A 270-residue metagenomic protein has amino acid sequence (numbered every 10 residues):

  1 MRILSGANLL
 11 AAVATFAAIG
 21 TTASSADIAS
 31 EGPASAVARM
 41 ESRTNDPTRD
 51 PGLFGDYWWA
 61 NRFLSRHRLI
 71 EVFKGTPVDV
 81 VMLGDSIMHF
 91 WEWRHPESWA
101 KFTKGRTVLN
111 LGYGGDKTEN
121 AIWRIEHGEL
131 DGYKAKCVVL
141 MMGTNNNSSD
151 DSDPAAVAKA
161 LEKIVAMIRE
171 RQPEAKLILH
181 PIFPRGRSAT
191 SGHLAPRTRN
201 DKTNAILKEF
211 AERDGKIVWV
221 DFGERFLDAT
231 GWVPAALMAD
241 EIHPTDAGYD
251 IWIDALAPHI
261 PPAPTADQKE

Functional and structural regions predicted by a protein language model:
M1-L83, I87-R94, A100-K101, P262-E270: N-terminal secretory targeting modules
E71, A166, A205-E209: Surface-exposed alpha-helical segments enriched in charged/polar residues
D79-G84, T107-G112, C137-M142, K176-P181 (+2 more regions): Structural recognition of the beta-strand scaffold that forms the well-ordered cores of secreted hydrolase catalytic
M82, D116, N120, S152 (+6 more regions): Extracytoplasmic/secreted proteins, especially bacterial periplasmic and envelope-associated proteins
M88, G115, E224: Short, glycine/acidic-enriched loop or turn micro-motifs at the edges of active sites
H89-K104, T118-E162, M167-R169, E174 (+2 more regions): Oxyanion-hole/transition-state-stabilizing segment in secreted/luminal serine hydrolases and related acyltransferases
V108-L111, N147-P154, H193-L194, M238-I242: Second-shell loop/turn segments in exported
P184-E270: Catalytic His-Asp segment of secreted/periplasmic serine-dependent ester chemistry enzymes
